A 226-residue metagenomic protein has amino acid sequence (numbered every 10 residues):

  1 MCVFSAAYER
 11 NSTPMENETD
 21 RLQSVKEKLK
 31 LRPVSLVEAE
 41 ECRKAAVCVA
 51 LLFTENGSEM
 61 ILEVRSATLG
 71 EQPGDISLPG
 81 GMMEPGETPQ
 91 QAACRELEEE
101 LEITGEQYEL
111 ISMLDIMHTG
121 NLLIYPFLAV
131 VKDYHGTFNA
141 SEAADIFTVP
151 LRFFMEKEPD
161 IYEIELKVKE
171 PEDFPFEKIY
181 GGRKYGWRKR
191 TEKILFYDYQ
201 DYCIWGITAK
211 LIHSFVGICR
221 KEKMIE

Functional and structural regions predicted by a protein language model:
C2-S77, G81-P126, V130-T137, R152 (+2 more regions): N-terminal leader/linker segments that precede catalytic domains of diphosphate-processing enzymes
A140-S141: Phosphate/pyrophosphate-binding betaalpha-module
D145-K169: Conserved, surface-exposed functional patches that form binding/active-site neighborhoods
